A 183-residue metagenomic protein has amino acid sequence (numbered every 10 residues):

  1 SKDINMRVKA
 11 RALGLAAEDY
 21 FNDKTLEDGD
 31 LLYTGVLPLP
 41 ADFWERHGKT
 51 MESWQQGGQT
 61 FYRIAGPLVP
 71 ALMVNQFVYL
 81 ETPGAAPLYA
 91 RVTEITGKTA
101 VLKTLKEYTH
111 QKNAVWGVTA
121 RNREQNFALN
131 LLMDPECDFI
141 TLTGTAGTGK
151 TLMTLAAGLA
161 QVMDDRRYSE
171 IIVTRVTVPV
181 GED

Functional and structural regions predicted by a protein language model:
S1-K2, T174: Short His-Asn-centered micro-motif
K2-N126, N130, V162: Feature 3881 marks metal-assisted phosphotransfer/nuclease machinery and their flanking interaction elements
F139: Walker A (P-loop) ATP-phosphate-binding motif of ABC ATPase nucleotide-binding domains
L142-G144: Hydrophobic anchor at the beta1->P-loop junction of P-loop NTPases
G147: Walker A (P-loop) phosphate-binding loop of P-loop NTPases
L152-D183: Conserved P-loop
